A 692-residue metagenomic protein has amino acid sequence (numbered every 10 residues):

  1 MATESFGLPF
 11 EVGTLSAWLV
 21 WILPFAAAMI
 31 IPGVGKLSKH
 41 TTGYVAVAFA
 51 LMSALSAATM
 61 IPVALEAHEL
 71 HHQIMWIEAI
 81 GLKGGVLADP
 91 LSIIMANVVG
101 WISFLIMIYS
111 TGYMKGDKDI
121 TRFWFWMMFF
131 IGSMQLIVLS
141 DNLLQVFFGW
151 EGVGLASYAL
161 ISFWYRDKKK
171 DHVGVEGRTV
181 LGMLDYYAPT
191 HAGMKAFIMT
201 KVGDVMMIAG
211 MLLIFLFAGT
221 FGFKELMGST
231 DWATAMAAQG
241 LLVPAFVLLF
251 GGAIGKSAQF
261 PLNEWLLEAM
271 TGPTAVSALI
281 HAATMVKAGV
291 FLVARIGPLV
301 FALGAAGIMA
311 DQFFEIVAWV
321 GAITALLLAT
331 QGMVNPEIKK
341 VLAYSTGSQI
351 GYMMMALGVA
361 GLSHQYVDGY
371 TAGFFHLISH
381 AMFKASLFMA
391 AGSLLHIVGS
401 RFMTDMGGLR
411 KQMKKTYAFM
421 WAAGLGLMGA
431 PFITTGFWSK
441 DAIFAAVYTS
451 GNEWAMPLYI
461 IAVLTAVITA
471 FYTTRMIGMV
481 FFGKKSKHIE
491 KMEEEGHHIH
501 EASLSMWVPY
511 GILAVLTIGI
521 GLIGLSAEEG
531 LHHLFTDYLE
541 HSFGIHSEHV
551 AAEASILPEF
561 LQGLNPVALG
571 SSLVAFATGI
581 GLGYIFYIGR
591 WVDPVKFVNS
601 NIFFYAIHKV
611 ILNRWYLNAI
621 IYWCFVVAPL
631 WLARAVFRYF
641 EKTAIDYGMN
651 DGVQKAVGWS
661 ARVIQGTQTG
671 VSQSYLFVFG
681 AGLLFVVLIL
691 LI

Functional and structural regions predicted by a protein language model:
M1-T3, L70-I80, G222-A235, S439-S450 (+1 more regions): Membrane-interfacial helical/loop segments at transmembrane boundaries in membrane proteins
M1-W18, M29-F125, G219-A237, R295-I296 (+4 more regions): Transmembrane helix-loop-helix hairpins at membrane boundaries of multipass inner-membrane proteins
V20-K36, I254, A258, A325: N-terminal signal-anchor/start-transfer transmembrane helix
K39-L51, A192-D204, A278, Q412-M420 (+2 more regions): Alpha-helical transmembrane segments and their helix-start/interface "positive-inside/aromatic belt" motifs in integral
V47-P62, G203-L213, M285, A422-G429 (+3 more regions): Hydrophobic alpha-helical membrane-insertion segments
G85-G100, Q239-A253, L458-A466, A551-G579: Hydrophobic alpha-helical transmembrane segments
L105-R122, M127-V146, L155-H498, L522-G524: Hydrophobic transmembrane alpha-helices and their helix-loop junctions in integral membrane proteins
A527-V574, I585-I692: Aromatic-capped, Gly/Pro-kinked transmembrane alpha-helices
